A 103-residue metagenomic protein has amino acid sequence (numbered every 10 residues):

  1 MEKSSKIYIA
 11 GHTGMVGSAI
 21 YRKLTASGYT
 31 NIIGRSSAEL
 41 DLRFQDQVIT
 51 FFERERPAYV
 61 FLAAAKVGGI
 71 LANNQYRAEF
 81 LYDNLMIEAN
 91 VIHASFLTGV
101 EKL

Functional and structural regions predicted by a protein language model:
M1-L103: N-terminal Rossmann-like NAD(P)+-binding domain of SDR-like oxidoreductases, especially those catalyzing
